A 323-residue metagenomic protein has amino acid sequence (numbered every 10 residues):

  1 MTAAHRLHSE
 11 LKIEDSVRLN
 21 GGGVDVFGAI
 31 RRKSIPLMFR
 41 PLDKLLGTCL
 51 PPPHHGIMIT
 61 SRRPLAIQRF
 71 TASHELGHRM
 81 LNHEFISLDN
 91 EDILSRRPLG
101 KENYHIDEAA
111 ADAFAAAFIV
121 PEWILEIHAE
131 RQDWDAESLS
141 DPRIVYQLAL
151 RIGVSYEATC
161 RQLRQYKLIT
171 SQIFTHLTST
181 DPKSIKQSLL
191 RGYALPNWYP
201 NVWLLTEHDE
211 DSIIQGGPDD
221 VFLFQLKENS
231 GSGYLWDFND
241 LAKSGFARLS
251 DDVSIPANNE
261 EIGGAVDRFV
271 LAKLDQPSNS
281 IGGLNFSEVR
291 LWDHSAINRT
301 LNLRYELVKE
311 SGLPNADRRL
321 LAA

Functional and structural regions predicted by a protein language model:
M1-K273, P277-A323: Active-site hotspot residues in diverse enzymes, especially metal/ion-binding acidic/histidine motifs
